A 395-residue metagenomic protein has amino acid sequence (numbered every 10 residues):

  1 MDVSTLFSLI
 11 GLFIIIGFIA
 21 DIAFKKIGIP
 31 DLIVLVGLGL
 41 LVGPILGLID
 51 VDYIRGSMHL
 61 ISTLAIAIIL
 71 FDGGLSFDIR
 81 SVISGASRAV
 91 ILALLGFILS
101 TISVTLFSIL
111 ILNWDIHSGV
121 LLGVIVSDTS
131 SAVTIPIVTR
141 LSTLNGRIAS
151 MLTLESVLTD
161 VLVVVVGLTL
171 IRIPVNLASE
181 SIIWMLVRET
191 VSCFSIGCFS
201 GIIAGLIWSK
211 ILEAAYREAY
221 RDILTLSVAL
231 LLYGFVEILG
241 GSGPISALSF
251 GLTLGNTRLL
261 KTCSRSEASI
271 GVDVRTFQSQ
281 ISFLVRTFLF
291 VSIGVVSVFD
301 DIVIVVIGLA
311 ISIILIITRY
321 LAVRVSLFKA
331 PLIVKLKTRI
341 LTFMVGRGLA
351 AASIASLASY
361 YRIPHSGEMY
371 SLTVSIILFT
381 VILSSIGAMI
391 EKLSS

Functional and structural regions predicted by a protein language model:
M1-S395: Transmembrane helical cores of multi-pass secondary ion antiporters/exchangers
